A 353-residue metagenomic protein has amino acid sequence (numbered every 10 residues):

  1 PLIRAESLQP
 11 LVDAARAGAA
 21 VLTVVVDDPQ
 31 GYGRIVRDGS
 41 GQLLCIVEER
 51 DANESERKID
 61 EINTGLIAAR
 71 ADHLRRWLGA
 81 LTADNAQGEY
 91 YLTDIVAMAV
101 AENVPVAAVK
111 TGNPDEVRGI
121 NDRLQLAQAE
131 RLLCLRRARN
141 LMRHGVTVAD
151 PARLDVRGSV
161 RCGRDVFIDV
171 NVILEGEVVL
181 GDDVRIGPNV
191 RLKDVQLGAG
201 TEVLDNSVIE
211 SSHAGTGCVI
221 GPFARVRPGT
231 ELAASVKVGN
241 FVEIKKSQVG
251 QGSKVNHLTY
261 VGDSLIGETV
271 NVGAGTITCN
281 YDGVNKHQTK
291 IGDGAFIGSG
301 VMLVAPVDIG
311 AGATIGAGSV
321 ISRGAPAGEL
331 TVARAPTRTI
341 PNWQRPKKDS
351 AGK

Functional and structural regions predicted by a protein language model:
P1, D60, I67, E89 (+3 more regions): Residues that recognize and position ribonucleotide moieties
P1-S40, T64, A68-A71, R76-L81: Conserved beta-loop-beta/alpha segment of the NTase-like Rossmann-fold superfamily that binds/positions NTPs
E6, R16-A19, Q30-Y32, S40-Q42 (+7 more regions): Short coil/turn connectors at secondary-structure junctions
I35-D38, A68-A69, I120-N121, R157 (+2 more regions): Short beta-strand-to-turn element immediately C-terminal to the catalytic PLP-Schiff-base lysine in fold type I
L44-C134, R139: Catalytic-core segments of class I nucleotidyltransferases/pyrophosphorylases that form NMP-activated intermediates
N63-L66, G158, H287, A305: Glycine/small-residue-rich pyrophosphate-binding loop that anchors the diphosphate of NDP-sugar donors
V100-V208, A214-V219: Extended, small-residue-rich solenoid/repeat segments and analogous flexible loops that form exposed scaffolds
E202-K353: Glycine-rich hexapeptide-repeat left-handed beta-helix
